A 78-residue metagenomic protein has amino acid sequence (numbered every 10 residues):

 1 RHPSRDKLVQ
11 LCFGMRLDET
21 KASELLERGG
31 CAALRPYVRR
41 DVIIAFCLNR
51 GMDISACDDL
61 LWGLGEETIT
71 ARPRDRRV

Functional and structural regions predicted by a protein language model:
R1-G14: Short, basic-rich loop-to-helix N-cap that marks the start of a DNA-contacting helix
M15-E19: A short, structured loop/turn motif at beta-sheet edges
K21-I54, D58, W62-T70: Short amphipathic recognition helices of helix-turn-helix/homeodomain-type DNA-binding modules
R74-V78: Intrinsically disordered, low-complexity acidic/Q/S/K-rich activation/interaction tracts characteristic
